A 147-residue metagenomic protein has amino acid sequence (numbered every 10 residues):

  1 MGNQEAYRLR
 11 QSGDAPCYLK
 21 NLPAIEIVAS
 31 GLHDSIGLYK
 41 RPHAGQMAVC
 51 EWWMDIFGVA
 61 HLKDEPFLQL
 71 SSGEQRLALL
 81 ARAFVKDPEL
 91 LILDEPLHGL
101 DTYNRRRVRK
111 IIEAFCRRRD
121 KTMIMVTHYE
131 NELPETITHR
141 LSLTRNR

Functional and structural regions predicted by a protein language model:
A29, A44-L62: Conserved ABC ATPase "signature" region
P66-L70: Conserved ABC ATPase signature
L80-A81: Hydrophobic anchor residue at the start of the ABC signature
D87: Conserved catalytic motifs of ABC-family nucleotide-binding domains
L91-E95: Catalytic Walker B motif of ABC-type/P-loop ATPase nucleotide-binding domains
T102-N104: Helix N-cap at the start of a conserved alpha-helix in ABC-type nucleotide-binding domains
T127-H128: H-loop/switch region of ABC-family ATPase nucleotide-binding domains
